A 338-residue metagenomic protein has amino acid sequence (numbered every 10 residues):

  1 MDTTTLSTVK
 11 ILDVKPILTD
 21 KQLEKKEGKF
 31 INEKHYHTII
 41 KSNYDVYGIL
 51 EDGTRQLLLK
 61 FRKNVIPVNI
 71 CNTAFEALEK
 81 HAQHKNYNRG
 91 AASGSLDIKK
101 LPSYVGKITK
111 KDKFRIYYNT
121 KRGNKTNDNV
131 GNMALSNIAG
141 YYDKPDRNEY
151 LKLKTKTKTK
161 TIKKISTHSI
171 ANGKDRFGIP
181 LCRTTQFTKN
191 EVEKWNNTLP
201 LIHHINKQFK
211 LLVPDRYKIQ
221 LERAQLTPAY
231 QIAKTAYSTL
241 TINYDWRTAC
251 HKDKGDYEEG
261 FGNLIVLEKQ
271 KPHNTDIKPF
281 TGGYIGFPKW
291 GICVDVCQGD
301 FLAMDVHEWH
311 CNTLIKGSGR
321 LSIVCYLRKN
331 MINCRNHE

Functional and structural regions predicted by a protein language model:
M1-L264, E268-I277, Y284, T313-S322 (+1 more regions): Fe(II)/2-oxoglutarate oxygenase catalytic core
N263-V266, T281, Q298, E308: Short, hydrophobic/aromatic alpha-helical segments in well-folded domains
F280-I292: Short helix/strand-bridging catalytic loops that position acidic/His residues to coordinate divalent metals and engage
K289, V294-W309: Conserved metal-binding segment of the jelly-roll/cupin
